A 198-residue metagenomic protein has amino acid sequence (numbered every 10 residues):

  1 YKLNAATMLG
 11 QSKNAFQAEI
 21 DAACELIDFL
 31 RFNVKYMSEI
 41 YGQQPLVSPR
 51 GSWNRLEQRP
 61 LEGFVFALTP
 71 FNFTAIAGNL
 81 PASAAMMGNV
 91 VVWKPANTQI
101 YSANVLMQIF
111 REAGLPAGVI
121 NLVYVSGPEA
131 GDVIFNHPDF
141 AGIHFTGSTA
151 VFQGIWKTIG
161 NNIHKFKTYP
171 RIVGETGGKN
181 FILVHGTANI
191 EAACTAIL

Functional and structural regions predicted by a protein language model:
Y1, Q11-G42, S52-R55: Long amphipathic alpha-helix in the N-terminal Rossmann-like dinucleotide-binding domain of NAD(P)-dependent
A5, L9-K13, F32-L46, F71 (+3 more regions): Conserved helix-loop functional segments at active or binding sites
T7, G88, I120, I143 (+1 more regions): Residue-level signal for inorganic ion chemistry
L30, A103-L106, I134, I155-W156: Hydrophobic packing residues within well-ordered alpha-helices of enzyme cores
Q43-A117, G177-N180: Conserved small-residue-rich beta-alpha loop and adjacent elements that most often cradle the phosphate/pyrophosphate
N54-L56, N121-H144: A structured beta-alpha segment of the ubiquitous adenosine-cofactor-binding alpha/beta core
S83-A85, I134, H164: Hydrophobic/aromatic ligand-binding patch that stacks against planar heteroaromatic rings of cofactors or nucleotides
I109-G114, N136-P138, G142, T149-L198: ALDH superfamily catalytic-core signature
